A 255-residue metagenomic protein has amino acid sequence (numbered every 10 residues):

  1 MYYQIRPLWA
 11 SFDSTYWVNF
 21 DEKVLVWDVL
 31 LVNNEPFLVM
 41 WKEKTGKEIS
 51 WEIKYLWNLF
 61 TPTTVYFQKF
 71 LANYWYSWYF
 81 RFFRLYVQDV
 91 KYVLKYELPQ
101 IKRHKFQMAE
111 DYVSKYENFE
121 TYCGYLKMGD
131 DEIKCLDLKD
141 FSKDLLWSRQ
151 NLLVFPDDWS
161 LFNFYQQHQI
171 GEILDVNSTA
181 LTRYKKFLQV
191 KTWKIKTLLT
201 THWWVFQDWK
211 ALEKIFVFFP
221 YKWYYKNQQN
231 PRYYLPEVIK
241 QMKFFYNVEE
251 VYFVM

Functional and structural regions predicted by a protein language model:
M1-V254: Accessory, non-ATPase domains that flank or precede helicase/AAA+ motor cores in DNA-metabolism machines
